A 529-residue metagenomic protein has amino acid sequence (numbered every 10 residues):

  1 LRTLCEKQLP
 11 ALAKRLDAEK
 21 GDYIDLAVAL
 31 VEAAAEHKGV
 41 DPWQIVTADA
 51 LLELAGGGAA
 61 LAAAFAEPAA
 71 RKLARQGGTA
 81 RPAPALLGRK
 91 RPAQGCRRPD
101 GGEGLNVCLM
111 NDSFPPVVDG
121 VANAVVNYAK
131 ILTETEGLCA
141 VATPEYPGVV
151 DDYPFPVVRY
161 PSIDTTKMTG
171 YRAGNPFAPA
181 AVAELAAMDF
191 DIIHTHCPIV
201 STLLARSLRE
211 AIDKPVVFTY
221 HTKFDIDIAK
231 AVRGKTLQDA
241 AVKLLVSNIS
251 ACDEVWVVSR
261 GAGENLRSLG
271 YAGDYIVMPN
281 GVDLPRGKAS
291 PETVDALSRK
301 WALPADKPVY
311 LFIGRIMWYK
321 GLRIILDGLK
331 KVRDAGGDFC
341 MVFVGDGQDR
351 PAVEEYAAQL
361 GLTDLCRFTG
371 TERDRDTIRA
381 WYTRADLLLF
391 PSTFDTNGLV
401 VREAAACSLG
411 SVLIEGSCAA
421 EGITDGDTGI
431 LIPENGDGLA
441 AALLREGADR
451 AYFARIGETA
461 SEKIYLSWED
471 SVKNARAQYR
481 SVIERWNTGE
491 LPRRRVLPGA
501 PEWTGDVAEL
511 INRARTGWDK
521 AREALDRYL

Functional and structural regions predicted by a protein language model:
E145, G261, G281: Carbohydrate-associated surface elements
I249, T371, R379-A385: Short alpha-helical donor nucleotide-sugar binding micro-motif in glycosyltransferases
P304-L329: Conserved donor-binding/catalytic core segment of Leloir-type glycosyltransferases
E354-E372: Nucleotide-activated donor-binding/catalytic signature segment of Leloir-type glycosyltransferases, i.e., the conserved
L365, Y452-L466, D470: A short, well-ordered alpha-helix in the C-terminal region of glycosyltransferases
T393: Aromatic "clamp/platform" in nucleotide-sugar-dependent glycosyltransferases that forms part of the donor/acceptor
G410-I414: Short hydrophobic beta-strand element within catalytic cores of glycosyltransferases and related nucleotide-activated
D425-G426, I430-G436, R445-R450: Conserved acidic donor-binding segment of nucleotide-sugar-dependent glycosyltransferases
